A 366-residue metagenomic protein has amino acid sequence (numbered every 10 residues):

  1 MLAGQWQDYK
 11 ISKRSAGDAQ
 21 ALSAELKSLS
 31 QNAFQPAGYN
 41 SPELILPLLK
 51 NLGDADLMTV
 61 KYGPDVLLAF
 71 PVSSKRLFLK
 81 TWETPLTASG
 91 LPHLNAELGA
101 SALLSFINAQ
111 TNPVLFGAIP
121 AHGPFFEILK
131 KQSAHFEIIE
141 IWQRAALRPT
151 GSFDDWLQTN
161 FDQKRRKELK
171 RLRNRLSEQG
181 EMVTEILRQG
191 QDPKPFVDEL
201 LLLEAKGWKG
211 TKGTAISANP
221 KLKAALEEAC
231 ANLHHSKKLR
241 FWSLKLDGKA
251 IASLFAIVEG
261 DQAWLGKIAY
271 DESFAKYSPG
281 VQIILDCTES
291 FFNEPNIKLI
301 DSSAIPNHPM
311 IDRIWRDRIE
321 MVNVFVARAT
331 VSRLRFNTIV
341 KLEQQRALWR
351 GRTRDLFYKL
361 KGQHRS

Functional and structural regions predicted by a protein language model:
L2-K10, L129-D154, P295-S366: Active-site/acyl-donor-binding loops of N-acyltransferases
W6-G63, L67-L79, I119-E140, R144 (+2 more regions): A conserved beta-strand-loop-helix scaffold within acyl/acetyltransferase catalytic domains
Y9, A109-A118, K298-I300: Hydrophobic beta-strand segments of well-ordered beta-sheets in folded domains
F34, T111, G180, E204-T211 (+4 more regions): A generic secondary-structure signal for well-formed alpha-helical elements
T84-T111, A118: A gly/proline- and charged-residue-enriched helix-loop-helix capping module
L86, Q110, E137-I141, E178 (+1 more regions): A short, structural micro-pattern
L91-L94, F116, W156-F161: Flexible, glycine/proline-enriched loop segments at strand-loop-helix junctions that form or flank small-ligand binding
S101-S105, I216-R333: Aromatic (often tryptophan-rich) hydrophobic motifs at membrane interfaces
